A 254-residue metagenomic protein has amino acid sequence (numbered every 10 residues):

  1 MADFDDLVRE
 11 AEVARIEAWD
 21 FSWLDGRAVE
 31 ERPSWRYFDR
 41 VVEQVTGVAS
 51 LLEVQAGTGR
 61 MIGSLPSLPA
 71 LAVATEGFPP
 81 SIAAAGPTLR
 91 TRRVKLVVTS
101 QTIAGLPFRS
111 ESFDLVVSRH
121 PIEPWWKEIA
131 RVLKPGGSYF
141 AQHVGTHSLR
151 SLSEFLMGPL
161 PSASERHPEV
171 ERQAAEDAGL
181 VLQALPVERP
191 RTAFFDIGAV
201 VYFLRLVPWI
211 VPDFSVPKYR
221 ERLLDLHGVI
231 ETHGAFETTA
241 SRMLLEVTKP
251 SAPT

Functional and structural regions predicted by a protein language model:
M1-S22: N-terminal, positively charged/glycine-rich alpha-helical extensions of SAM-dependent methyltransferases
I16-W23, A28-S50, R60-M61: Conserved alpha-helix/loop element of class I SAM-dependent methyltransferases that forms part of the SAM/SAH-binding
S50-E53, G57-G105: Class I SAM-dependent methyltransferase SAM/SAH-binding core
A104-L115: A short acidic, Gly/Pro-enriched loop at the edge of an enzyme's catalytic core that lines a small-molecule cofactor
P124-F140: A short glycine-rich, Lys/Arg-flanked "PGG" loop and its adjoining helix->strand segment in the class I
V144-A163: Short, glycine-/aromatic-enriched active-site segment of Class I SAM-dependent methyltransferases
A163-G179, K218: Short alpha-helix
V181, V187-T254: Conserved Class I S-adenosyl-L-methionine
